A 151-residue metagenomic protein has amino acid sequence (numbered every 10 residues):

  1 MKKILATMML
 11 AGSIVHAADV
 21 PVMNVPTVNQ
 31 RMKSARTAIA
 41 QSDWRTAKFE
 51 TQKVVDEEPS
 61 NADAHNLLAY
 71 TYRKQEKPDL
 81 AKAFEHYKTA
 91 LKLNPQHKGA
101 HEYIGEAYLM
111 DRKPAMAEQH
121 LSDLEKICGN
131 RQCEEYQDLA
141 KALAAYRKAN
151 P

Functional and structural regions predicted by a protein language model:
A18-N29, E118-P151: Terminal, low-structured helical/coil segments at or just beyond the last alpha-helical repeat
P26-D56: Alpha-helical segment of the N-proximal tetratricopeptide repeat
A40-Q41, K74-E76, M110, A142-A149: Register position in tetratricopeptide repeats
Q41-F49, E76-T89, R112-D123: Structural signature of tandem alpha-helical TPR/SEL1-like repeats, specifically the intra-repeat loop/turn
L67, Y103, L139-A142: Canonical tetratricopeptide repeat
